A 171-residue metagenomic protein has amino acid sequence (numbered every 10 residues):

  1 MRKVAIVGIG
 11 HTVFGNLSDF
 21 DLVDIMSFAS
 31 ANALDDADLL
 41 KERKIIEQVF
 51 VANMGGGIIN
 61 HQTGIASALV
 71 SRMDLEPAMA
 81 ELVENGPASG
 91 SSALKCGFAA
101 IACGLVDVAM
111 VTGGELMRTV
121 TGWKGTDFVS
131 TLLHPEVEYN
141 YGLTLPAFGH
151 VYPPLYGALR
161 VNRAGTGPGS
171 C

Functional and structural regions predicted by a protein language model:
M1-P87, C96, L159-C171: Conserved active-site "lid/cap" helical segment
A5, L17, G56-V108, T119-L155: Conserved catalytic cysteine-centered active-site region of acyl-thioester-dependent Claisen-condensing enzymes
V7-G8, A109-E115: Short beta-strand segments
